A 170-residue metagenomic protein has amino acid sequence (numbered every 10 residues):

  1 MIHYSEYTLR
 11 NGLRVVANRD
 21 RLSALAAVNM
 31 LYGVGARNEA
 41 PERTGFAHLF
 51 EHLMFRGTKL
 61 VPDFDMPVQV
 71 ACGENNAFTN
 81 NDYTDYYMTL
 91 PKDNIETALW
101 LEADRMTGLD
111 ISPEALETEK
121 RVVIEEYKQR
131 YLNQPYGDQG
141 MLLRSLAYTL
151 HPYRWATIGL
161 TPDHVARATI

Functional and structural regions predicted by a protein language model:
M1-A24: N- or domain-start disorder-to-order transition segments that initiate the globular core
M1-E6, R144-I170: Histidine-acidic residue clusters that define the catalytic metal-binding segment of zinc metallopeptidase domains
A27-T89, N133, Y148, W155-I158: M16/MPP (pitrilysin/insulinase) zinc-metallopeptidase core fold and M16-derived inactive scaffolds
E42, F46, F64, I95-A98 (+5 more regions): Stable alpha-helical elements in mature extracytoplasmic
G57, T89-V122: M16/insulysin-pitrilysin zinc metalloprotease superfamily fold
N81, K120, I124-E125: Short, structured secondary-structure elements that scaffold catalytic or ligand/cofactor-binding regions
I124-L142, L146: Short acidic/His-enriched helical or mixed secondary-structure segments at domain edges of catalytic enzymes and some
